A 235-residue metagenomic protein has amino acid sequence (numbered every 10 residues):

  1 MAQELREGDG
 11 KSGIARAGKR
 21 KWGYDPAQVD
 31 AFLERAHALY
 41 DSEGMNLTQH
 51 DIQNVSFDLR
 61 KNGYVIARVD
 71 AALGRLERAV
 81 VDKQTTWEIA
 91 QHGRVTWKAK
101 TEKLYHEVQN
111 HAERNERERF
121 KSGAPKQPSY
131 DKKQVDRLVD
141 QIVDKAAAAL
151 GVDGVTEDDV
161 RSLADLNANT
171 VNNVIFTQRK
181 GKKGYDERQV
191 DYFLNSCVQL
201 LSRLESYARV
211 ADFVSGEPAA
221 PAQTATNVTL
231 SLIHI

Functional and structural regions predicted by a protein language model:
M1-L232: Acidic, negatively charged sequence signal that fires either on conserved catalytic/metal-binding carboxylates
